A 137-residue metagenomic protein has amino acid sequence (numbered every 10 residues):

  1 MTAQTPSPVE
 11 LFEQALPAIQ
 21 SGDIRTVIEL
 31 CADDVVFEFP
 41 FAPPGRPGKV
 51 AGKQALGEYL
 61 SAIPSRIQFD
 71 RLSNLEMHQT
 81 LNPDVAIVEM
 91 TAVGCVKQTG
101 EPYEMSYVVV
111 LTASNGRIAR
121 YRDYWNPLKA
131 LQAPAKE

Functional and structural regions predicted by a protein language model:
M1-D33, A135-E137: Short, low-complexity N-terminal intrinsically disordered segments enriched in polar/charged residues
T2-Q4, S61-E137: A beta-strand edge to alpha-helix "cap/lid" segment located at domain peripheries
P6, V50-K53, M105: Short, conserved loop/turn and helix-capping segments at secondary-structure boundaries that abut family-defining
F12, A18-I19, K49, I63 (+2 more regions): Extended, non-catalytic scaffold segments that flank or surround catalytic motifs
F12-A15, V27, V35, G52 (+4 more regions): Hydrophobic pocket/interface hotspot
S21, A51, T99: Short glycine-rich loop/turn motifs that provide flexible caps or phosphate-binding loops at active sites
D23-R25, R46, S106-V110: Short, charged low-complexity linear motifs
T26, A32-P83: A solvent-exposed, acidic/Ser-Thr-rich amphipathic alpha-helical stretch
